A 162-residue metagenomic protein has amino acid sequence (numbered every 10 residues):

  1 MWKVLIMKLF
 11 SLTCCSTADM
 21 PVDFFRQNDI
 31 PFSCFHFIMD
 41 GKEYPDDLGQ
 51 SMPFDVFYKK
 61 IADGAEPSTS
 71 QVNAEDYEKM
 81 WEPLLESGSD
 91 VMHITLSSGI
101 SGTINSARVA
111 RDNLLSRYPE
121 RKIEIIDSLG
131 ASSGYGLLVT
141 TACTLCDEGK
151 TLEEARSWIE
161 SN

Functional and structural regions predicted by a protein language model:
M1-I6: Short, Lys/Arg-enriched N-terminal segments with co-localized hydrophobic residues within the first ~10-30 amino acids
S11-D76: N-terminal glycine-rich anion-binding loop in soluble enzyme alpha/beta folds
A74-L84, V109-R111: Short, charged beta->alpha transition segments
D90-S98, E124-D127, T141: Short glycine-rich or small-residue beta-strand-to-loop segments that form or flank ligand, phosphate, metal/Fe-S
L96-R117, L137-V139: Short Gly/Thr/Asp-enriched flexible loops that form oxyanion-binding sites at enzyme active sites
R111-S132, T151-E153: Short, acidic/small-residue loops that bind anionic groups at enzyme active sites
P119-E120, G134-D147: Acidic/polar active-site rim loop that often engages polyanionic ligands
T144-N162: Internal, active-site/partner-interface "lid" segment
